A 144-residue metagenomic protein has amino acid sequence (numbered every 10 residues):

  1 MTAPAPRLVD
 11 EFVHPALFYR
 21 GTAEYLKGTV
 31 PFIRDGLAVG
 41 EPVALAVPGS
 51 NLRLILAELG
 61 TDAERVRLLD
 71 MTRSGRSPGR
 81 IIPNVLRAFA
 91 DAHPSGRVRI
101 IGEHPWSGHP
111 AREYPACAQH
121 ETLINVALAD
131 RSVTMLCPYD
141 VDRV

Functional and structural regions predicted by a protein language model:
M1-V144: Non-catalytic regulatory/interaction regions at protein termini and inter-domain linkers
